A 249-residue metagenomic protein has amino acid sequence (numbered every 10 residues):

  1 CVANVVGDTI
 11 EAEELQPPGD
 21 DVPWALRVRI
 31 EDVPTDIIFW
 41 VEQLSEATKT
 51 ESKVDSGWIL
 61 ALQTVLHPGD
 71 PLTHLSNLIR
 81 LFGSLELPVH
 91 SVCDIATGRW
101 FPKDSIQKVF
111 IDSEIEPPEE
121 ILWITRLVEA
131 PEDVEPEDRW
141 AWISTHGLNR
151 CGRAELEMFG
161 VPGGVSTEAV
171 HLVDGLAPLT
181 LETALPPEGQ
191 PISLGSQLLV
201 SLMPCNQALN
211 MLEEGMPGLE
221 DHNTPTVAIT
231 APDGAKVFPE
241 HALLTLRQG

Functional and structural regions predicted by a protein language model:
C1, D70, G164-E168: Alpha-helix capping and helix-coil boundary motifs
C1-A25: N-terminal ordered "arm"
A3-E11, L81-D94, P178-E188: Structural alpha-beta junctions
V5-G7, P17-P18, W40-V41, D70-L72 (+1 more regions): A short linear-motif detector with a strong N-terminal bias
L15-P17, K49, L81, G218: Generic structural signal for short, flexible, solvent-exposed coil/loop and linker residues
W24-V134: Internal, hydrophobic cores of structured domains that mediate oligomerization or house catalytic pockets within large
G98-G249: Aromatic/basic-lined ligand-recognition segments that form π-stacking hydrophobic pockets flanked by Lys/Arg to engage
